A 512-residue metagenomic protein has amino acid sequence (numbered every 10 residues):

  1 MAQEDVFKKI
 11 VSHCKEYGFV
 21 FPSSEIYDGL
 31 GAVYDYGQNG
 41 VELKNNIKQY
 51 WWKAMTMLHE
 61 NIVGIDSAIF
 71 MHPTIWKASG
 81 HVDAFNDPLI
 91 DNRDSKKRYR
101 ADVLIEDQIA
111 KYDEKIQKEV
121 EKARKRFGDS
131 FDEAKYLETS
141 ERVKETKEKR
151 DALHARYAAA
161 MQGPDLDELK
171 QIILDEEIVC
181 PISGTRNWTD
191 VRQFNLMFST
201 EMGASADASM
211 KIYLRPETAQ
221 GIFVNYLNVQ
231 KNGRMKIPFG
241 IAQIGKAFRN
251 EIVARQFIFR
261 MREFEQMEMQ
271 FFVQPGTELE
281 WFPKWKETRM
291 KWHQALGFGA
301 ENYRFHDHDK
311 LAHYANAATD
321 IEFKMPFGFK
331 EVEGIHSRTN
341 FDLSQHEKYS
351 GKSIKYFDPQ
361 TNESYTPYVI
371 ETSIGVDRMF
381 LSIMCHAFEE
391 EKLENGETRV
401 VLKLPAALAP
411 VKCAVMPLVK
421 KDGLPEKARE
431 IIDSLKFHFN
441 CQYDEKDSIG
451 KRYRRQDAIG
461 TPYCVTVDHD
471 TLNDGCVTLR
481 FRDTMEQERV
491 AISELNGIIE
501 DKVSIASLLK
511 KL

Functional and structural regions predicted by a protein language model:
M1-L512: NTP/phosphate- and nucleic-acid-binding module
